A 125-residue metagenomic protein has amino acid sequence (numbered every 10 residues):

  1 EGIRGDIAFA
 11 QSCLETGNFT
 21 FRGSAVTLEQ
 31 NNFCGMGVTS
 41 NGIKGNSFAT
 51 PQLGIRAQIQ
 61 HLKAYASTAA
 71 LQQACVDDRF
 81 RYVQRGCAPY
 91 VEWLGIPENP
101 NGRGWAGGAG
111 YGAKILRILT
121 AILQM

Functional and structural regions predicted by a protein language model:
E1-M125: Catalytic cores of secreted/periplasmic lytic hydrolases that degrade extracellular macromolecules
